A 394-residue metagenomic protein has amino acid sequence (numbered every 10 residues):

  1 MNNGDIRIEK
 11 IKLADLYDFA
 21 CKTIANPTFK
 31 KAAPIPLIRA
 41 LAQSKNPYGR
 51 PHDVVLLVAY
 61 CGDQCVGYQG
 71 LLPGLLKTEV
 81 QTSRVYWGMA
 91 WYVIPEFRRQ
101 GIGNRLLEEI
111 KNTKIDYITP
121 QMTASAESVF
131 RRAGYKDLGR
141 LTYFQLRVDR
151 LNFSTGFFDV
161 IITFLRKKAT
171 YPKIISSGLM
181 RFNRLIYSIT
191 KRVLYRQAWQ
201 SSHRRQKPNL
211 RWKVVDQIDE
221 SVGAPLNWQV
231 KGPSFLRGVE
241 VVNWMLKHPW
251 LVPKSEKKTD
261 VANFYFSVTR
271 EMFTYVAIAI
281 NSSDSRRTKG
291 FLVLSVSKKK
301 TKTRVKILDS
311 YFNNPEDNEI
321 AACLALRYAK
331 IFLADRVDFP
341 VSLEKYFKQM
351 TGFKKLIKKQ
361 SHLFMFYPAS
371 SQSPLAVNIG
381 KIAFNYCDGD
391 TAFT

Functional and structural regions predicted by a protein language model:
G4-I6: Extreme N-terminal starter segment of soluble prokaryotic enzymes
E9, L16-C61, S83, L138-K299: Amide-forming acyltransferase catalytic core, primarily the GNAT-like/NAT-type and related acyltransferase folds
H52, Q69, M89, D137-L138: Contiguous, function-dense segments enriched for cysteine-driven chemistry and partner/ligand-binding capacity
V55, D116-K173, K247-P249, P253 (+3 more regions): Active-site/acyl-donor-binding loops of N-acyltransferases
L57, G67-Q69, Y86, W91 (+1 more regions): Conserved GNAT-family N-acetyltransferase fold
L71-T78, L294-K300: Acetyl-CoA-dependent GNAT
T82-P95, T301-N313: Conserved acetyl-CoA binding element of GNAT-fold acetyltransferases
V93-I115, P315-Y328: Conserved acetyl-CoA-binding loop-helix of GNAT-fold acetyltransferases
